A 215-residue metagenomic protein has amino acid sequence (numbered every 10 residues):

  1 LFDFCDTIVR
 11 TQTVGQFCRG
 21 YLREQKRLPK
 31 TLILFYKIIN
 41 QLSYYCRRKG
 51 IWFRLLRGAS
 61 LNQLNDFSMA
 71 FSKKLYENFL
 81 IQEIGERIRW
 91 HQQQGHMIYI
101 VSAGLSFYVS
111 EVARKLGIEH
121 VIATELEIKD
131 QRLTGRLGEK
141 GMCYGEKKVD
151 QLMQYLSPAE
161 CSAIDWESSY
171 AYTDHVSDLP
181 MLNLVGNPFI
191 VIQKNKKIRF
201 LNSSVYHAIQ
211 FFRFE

Functional and structural regions predicted by a protein language model:
L1-S43: Active-site neighborhood of HAD-like aspartate-dependent phosphohydrolases
D3-F4, I51, V121, R132: Residue-level signal for pocket-adjacent positions within structured domains
Q12, A59, K147: Conserved active-site and cofactor/substrate-binding residues in soluble primary-metabolism enzymes
C18, I39-N40, R47-R57: Helix-loop "lid/cap" segments that line or gate small-molecule binding pockets
I51-K73: Extracytoplasmic/periplasmic proteins that interact with beta-lactams or build/remodel peptidoglycan
D66, K73-E215: C-terminal cap/substrate-recognition subdomain and adjoining C-terminal extension of metal-dependent phosphatase-like
